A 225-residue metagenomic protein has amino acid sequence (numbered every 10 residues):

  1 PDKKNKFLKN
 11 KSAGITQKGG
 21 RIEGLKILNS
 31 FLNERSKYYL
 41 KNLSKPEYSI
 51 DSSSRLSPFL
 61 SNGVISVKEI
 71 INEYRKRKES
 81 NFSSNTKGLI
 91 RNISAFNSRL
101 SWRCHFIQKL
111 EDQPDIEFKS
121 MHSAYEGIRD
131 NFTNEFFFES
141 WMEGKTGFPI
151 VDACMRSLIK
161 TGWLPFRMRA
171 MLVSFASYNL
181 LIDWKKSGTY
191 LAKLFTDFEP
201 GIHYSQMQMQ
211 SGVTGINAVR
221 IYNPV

Functional and structural regions predicted by a protein language model:
P1-S123: Glycine/tryptophan-enriched, flexible segments
F7, S49-D51, I71, R129-E135 (+2 more regions): Short acidic (Asp/Glu) and glycine-rich catalytic loops that position anionic groups and cofactors
S44-D51, H122-I128, V173, Q208-V213: A glycine-rich phosphate-binding loop feature that marks nucleotide/adenosyl-phosphate handling sites
Y48, S52, P58-N62, S66 (+6 more regions): Secondary-structure capping and boundary motifs in well-ordered enzyme cores
S57, F136-S140, P149-I159, R169-N179 (+2 more regions): Contiguous, well-ordered alpha-helical segments that form the cores/surfaces of helical PPI scaffolds
R75, H105, E111, R156-I159 (+4 more regions): Hydrophobic alpha-helix feature that most strongly marks membrane-spanning transmembrane helices and their immediate
R99-S101, I107-I150, R156, F166-A170: Active-site core of glycosidic bond-cleaving carbohydrate-active enzymes
Y125, R129-F132, Y190-V225: C-terminal, helix-dominated tail/subdomain
